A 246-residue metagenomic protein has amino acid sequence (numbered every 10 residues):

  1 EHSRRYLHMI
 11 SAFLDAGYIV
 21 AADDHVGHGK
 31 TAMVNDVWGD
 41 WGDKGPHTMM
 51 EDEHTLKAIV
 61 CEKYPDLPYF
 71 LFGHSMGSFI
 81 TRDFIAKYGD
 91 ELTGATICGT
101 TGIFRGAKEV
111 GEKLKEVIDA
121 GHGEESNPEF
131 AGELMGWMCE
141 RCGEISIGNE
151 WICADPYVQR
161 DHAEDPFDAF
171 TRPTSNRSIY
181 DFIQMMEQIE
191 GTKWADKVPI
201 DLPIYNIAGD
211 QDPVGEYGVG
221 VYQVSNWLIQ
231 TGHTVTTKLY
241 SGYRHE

Functional and structural regions predicted by a protein language model:
R5-D36: Conserved alpha/beta-hydrolase
W41-C61: Alpha/beta-hydrolase active-site loop
Y64-S75: Alpha/beta-hydrolase fold nucleophile elbow
G73-D83: Glycine-rich nucleophile elbow surrounding the catalytic serine of serine-hydrolase chemistry
T81-P173: Alpha/beta-hydrolase-fold enzymes
N206-A208: Short beta-strand/loop motif that positions the catalytic acidic residue of the alpha/beta-hydrolase fold
P213-Q223: Conserved alpha/beta-hydrolase "acid-adjacent" motif
V214, Y243-E246: Catalytic histidine-centered segment of alpha/beta-hydrolase-like enzymes
